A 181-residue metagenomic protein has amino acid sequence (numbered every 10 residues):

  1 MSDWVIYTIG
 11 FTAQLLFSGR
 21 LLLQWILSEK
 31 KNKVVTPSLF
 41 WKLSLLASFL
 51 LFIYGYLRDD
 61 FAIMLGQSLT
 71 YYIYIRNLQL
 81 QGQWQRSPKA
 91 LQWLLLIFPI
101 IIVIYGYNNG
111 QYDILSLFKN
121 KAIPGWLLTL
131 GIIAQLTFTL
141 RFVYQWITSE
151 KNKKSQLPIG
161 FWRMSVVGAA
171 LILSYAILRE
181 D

Functional and structural regions predicted by a protein language model:
M1-D181: Alpha-helical membrane-protein topology signature
